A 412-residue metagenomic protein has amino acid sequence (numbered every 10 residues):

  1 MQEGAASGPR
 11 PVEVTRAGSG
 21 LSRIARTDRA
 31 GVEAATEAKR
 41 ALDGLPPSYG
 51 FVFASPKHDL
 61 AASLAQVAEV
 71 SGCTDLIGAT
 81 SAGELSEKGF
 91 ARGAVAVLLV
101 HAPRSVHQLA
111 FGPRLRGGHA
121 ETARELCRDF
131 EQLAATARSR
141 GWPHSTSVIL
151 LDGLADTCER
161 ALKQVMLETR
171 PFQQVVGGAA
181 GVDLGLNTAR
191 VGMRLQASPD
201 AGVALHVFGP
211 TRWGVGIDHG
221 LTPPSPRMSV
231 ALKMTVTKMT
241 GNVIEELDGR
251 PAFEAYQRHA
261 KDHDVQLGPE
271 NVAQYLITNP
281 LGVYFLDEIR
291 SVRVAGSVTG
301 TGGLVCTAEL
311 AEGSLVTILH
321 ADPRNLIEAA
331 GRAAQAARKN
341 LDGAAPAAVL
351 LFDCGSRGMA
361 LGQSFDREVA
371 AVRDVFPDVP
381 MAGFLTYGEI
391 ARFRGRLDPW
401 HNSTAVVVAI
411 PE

Functional and structural regions predicted by a protein language model:
Q2-Y49, F53-V70, T74-D75, A79-A348 (+3 more regions): Small-residue-enriched flexible segments
